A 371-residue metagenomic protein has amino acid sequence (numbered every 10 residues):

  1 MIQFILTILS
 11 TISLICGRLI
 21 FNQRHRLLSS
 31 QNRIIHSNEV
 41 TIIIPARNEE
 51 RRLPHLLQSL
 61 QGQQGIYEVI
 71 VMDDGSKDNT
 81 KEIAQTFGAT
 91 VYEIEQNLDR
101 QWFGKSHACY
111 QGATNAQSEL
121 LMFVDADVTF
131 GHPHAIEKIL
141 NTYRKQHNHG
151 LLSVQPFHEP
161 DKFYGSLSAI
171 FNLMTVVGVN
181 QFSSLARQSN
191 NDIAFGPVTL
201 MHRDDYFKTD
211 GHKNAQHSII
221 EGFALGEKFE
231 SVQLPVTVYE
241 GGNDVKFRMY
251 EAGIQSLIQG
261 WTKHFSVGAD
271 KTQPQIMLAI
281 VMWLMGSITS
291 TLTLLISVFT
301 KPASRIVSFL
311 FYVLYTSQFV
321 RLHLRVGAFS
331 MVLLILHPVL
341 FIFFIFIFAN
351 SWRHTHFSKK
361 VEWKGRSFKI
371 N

Functional and structural regions predicted by a protein language model:
M1-I34, F344: N-terminal membrane-anchoring/stem segments of glycan-assembly enzymes
E39-T41, E68: Cell-envelope/extracellular polymer assembly enzymes that use nucleotide-activated donors
Q58-Y67: Short, acidic, metal-binding catalytic loop of nucleotide-sugar glycosyltransferases
D73-E82, Q96, T129: A conserved acidic beta->alpha catalytic loop
E95-G104, A108, N141-K208, L333-I347: Long helical/loop segments within the catalytic core of UDP-sugar-dependent glycosyltransferases, especially the large
L121: Short aromatic/hydrophobic "clamp" motif used to bind/position activated sugar donors
Y143, H147, L151-K162, S168-T175 (+2 more regions): Catalytic donor/gating beta->alpha subdomain of glycosyltransferases that bind UDP-sugars
A279-S358: Membrane-embedded multi-pass helical conduit in multi-pass membrane proteins, especially envelope-biosynthetic
